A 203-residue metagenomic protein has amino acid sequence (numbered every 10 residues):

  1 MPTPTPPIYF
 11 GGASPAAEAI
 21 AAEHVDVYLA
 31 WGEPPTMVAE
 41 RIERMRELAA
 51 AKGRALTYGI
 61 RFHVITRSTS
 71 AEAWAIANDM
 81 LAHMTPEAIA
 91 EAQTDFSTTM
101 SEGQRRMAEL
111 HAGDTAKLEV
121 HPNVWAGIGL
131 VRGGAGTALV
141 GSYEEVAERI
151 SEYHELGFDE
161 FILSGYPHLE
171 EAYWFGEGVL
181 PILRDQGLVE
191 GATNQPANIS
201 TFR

Functional and structural regions predicted by a protein language model:
T3-P7: A local structural motif
I8-G11, D26-A30, L56-H63, F161-S164: Hydrophobic faces of well-ordered beta-strands that scaffold small-molecule active sites in alpha/beta enzyme cores
E18-A22, S151: Alpha-helical segments flanking ligand/cofactor-binding loops in enzyme cores
E23-H24, L156-G157: Structural motif
G32-T36, E160-G176: Glycine-rich, proline-tolerant flexible connector loops at the mouths of alpha/beta enzymes
E33-E155, R184-R203: An alpha-helical appendage that flanks or caps ligand/catalytic pockets
